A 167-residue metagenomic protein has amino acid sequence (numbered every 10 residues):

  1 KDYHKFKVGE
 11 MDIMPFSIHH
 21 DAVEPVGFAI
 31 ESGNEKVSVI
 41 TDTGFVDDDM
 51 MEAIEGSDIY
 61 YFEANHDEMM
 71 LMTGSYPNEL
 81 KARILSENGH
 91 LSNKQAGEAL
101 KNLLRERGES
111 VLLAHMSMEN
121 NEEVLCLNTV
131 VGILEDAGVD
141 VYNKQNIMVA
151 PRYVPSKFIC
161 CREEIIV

Functional and structural regions predicted by a protein language model:
D2-I59, F158-V167: Core dinuclear metal-dependent hydrolase active-site scaffold
F6-V8, D140-Y142, R152: A generic structural signal for short, non-catalytic loop/turn and secondary-structure boundary residues
N34, H66, Y153: A broadly conserved detector of short glycine/acidic/proline-rich loop/turn motifs that flank catalytic sites and bind
K36, R83, R105-R107, R152 (+1 more regions): Arginine residue identity/basic-tract feature
D42, M116, R152: Cofactor-binding loop segments of dinucleotide-utilizing enzymes, especially the Rossmann-like FAD- and NAD(P)+-binding
D48-M148: Cap/insert and terminal regions of metallo-dependent hydrolase folds
K144-F158: Short, flexible loop segments at boundaries between secondary-structure elements
